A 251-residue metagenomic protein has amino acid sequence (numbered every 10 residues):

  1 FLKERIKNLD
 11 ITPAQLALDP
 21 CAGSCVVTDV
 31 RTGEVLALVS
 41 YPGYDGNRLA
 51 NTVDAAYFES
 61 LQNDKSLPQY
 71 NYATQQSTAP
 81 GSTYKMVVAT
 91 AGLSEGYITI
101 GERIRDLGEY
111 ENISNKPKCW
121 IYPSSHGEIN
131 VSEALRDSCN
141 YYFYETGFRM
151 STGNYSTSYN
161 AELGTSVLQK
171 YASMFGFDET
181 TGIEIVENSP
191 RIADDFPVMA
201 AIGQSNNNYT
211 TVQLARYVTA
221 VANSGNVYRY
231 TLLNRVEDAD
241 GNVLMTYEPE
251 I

Functional and structural regions predicted by a protein language model:
L2, I6, P13, A17-S82 (+1 more regions): Beta-lactam-recognizing serine transpeptidase/beta-lactamase-like catalytic domain environment
